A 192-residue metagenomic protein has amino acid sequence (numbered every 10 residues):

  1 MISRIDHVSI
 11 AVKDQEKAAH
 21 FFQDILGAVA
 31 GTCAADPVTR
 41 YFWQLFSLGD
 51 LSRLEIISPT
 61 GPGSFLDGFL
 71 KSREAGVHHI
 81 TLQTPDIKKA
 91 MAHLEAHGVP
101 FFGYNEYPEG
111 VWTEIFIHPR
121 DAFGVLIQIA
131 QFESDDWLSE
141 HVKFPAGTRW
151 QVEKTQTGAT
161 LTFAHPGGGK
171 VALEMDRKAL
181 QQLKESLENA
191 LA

Functional and structural regions predicted by a protein language model:
M1-I2, I10-R53, K89-W112, I117 (+1 more regions): Core segments of cupin and vicinal oxygen chelate
I2-R4, K71-V77, H165-G168: Short glycine-enriched loop/turn motifs at secondary-structure junctions
I5, F22, L51-I57, V77-T84 (+4 more regions): Short, structured motif recognition centered on aromatic/hydrophobic residues
A11, Q83, L173: Active-site-adjacent beta-strand anchor residues
G49-L51, T60-G61, P85, R120-D121: Short loop segments at secondary-structure junctions
G61-L66, Q156-T160: Short amphipathic beta-strand starts and helix->beta connectors
P62-E109: Charged surface patches that recognize polyanionic ligands
M91-A192: Vicinal oxygen chelate
